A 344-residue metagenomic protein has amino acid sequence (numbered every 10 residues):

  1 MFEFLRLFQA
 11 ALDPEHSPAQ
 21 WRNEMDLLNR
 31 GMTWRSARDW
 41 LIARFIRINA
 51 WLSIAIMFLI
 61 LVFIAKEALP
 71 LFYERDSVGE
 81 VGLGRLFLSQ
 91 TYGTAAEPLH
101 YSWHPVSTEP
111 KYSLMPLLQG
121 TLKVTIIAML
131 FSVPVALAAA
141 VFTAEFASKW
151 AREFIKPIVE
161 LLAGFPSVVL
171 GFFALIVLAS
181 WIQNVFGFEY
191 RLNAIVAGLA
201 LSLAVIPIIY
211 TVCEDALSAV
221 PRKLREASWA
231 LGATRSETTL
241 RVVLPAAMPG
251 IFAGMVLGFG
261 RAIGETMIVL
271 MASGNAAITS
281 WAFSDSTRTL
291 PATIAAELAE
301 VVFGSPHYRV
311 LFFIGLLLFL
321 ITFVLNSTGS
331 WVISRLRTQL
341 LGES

Functional and structural regions predicted by a protein language model:
M1-A50, G329-S344: Transmembrane alpha-helical segments of polytopic membrane transport and secretion proteins
L27-F45, K66-A128, S148, A296-Y308: Periplasmic/extracellular loop-to-transmembrane helix junction in inner-membrane transport proteins
A43, V135-A174, V212, Q339-S344: Cytoplasmic-entry segments and transmembrane alpha-helices of multi-pass inner-membrane transporters
K111-T125, S180-I208: Loop-to-helix entry region at the N-terminal start of transmembrane alpha-helices in multi-pass membrane transporters
Y112-F142, M255, V324: Transmembrane alpha-helix signature in integral membrane proteins
W150, V212, L217-P221, W229 (+1 more regions): Transmembrane alpha-helices
Q183-V185, V269-F319: Interhelical loop and adjacent transmembrane-helix boundary motif in polytopic membrane transport permeases
E214-S218, R222, W229, V256 (+1 more regions): C-terminal transmembrane helix and the adjacent membrane-cytosol boundary/short C-terminal tail of inner/organellar
